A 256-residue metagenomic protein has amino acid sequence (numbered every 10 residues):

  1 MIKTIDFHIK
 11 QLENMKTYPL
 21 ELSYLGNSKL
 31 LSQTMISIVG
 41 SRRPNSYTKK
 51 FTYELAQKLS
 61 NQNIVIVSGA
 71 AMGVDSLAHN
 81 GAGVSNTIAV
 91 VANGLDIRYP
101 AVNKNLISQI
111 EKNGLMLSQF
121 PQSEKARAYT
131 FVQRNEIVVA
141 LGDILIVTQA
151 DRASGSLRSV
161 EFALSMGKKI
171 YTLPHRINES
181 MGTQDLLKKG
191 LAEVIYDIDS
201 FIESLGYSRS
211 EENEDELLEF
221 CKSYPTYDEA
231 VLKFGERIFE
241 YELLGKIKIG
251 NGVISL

Functional and structural regions predicted by a protein language model:
I2-L256: Glycine-biased, small-residue-rich flexible motifs in mid-sequence functional cores and linkers
